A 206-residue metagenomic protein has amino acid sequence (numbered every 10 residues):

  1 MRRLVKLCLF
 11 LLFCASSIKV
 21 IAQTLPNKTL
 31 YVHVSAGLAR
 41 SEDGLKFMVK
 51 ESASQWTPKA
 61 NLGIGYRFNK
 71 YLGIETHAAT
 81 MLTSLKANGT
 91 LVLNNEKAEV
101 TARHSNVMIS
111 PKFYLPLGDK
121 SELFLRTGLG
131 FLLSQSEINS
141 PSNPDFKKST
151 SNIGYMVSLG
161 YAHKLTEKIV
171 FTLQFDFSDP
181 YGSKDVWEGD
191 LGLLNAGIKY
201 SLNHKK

Functional and structural regions predicted by a protein language model:
M1-K28, N203-K206: Cleavable N-terminal export/targeting peptides
L25-Y31, A36-E42, Y66-S140, L194-K206: Gram-negative (and chloroplast) outer-membrane scaffold detector with strong preference for beta-barrel transmembrane
K28-L30, S54-A60, T101-V107, S149-Y155 (+1 more regions): Residues that define the transmembrane beta-barrel architecture of outer-membrane proteins
H33-S35, D43-T57: Start-of-domain marker
A36-R40, G44-K46, L132, L173-Y181: Transmembrane beta-strand segments that form the barrel wall of outer-membrane beta-barrel proteins
K46-E51, L93-V100, P141-K147, Y181-V186: Extracellular loop and loop/strand-boundary signature of outer-membrane beta-barrel proteins
H77, M81-N88, H104, Y155-K206: Predominantly the C-terminal beta-signal and adjacent terminal strand-loop region of outer-membrane beta-barrel
G128, L132-D176: A charged, solvent-exposed segment within the mature domains of Sec-exported extracytoplasmic proteins
